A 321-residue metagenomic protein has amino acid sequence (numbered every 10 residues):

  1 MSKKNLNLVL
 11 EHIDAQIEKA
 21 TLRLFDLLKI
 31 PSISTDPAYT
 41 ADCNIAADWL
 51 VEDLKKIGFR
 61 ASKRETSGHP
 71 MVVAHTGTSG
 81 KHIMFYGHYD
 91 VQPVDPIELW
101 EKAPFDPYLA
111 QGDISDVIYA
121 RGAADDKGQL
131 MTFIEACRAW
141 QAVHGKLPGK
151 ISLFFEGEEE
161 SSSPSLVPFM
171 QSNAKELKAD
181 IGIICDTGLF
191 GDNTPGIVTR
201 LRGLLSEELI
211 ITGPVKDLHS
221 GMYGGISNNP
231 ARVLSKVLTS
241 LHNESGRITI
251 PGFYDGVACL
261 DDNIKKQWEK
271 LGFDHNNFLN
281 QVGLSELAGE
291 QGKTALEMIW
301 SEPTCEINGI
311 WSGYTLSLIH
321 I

Functional and structural regions predicted by a protein language model:
S2-I97: N-terminal helical capping/dimerization or prosegment-like subdomains of hydrolases acting on amide or phosphate bonds
G68, S79, E101, G203 (+1 more regions): A short, polar/charged loop/turn motif at coil->beta-strand junctions and beta-hairpin connectors
H75, H88, E208-T212, I310: Residue-level recognition of well-ordered beta-strand positions that form the cores of beta-sheet-rich folds across
G80-S152: Active-site metal-coordination/substrate-binding segment of hydrolases, especially metallo-dependent peptidases
D90, G188-F190, P214-K216, I310-T315: Short, glycine-/Ser/Thr-/acidic-enriched flexible segments
G122-E290, T294-P303: Fold-level recognition of mixed alpha/beta catalytic cores in primary-metabolism enzymes, strongest
H320-I321: Conserved small/polar residues in nucleotide/adenosyl-binding loops
